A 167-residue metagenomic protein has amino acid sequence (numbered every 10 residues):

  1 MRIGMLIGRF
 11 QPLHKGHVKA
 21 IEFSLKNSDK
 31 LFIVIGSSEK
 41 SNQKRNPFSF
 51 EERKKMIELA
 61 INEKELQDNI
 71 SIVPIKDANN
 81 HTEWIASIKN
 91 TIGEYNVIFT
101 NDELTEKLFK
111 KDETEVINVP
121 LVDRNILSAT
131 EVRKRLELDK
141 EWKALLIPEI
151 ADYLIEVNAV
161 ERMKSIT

Functional and structural regions predicted by a protein language model:
M1-T167: Nucleotidyltransferase catalytic core that binds NTPs
